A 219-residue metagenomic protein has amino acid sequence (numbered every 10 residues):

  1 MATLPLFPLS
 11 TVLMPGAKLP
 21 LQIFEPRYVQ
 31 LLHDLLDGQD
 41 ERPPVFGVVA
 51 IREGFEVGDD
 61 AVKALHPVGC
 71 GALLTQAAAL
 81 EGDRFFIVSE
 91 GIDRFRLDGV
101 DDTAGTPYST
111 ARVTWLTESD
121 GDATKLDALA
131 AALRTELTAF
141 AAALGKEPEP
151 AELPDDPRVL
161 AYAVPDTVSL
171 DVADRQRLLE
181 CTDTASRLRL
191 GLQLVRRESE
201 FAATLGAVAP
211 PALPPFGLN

Functional and structural regions predicted by a protein language model:
M1-N219: N-terminal low-complexity, acidic/polar interaction/targeting segments
